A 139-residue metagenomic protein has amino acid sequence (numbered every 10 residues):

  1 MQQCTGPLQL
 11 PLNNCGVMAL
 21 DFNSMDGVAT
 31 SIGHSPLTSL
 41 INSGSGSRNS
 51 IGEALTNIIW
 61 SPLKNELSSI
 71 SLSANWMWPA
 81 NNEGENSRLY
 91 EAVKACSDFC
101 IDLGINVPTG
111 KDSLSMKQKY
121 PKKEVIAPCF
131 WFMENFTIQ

Functional and structural regions predicted by a protein language model:
M1-Q139: Glycine/proline-enriched, intrinsically flexible loops and inter-domain linkers
